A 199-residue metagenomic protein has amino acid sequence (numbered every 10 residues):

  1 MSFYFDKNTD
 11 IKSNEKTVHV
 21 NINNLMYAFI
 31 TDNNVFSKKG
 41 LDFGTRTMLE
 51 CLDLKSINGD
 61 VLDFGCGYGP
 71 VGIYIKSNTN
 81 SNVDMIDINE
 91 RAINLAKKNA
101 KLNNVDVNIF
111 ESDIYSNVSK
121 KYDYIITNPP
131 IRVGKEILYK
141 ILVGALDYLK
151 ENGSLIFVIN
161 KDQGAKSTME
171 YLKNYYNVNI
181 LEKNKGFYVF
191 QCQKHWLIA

Functional and structural regions predicted by a protein language model:
M1-N23, N34: N-terminal auxiliary segments of SAM/dcSAM-dependent transferases
D32-L49: Conserved SAM-binding loop and adjacent beta-strand
G44-T127: Conserved SAM/SAH cofactor-binding pocket of Class I
M85, F157, L181: Conserved SAM-binding loop
Y139-E151: A short glycine-rich, Lys/Arg-flanked "PGG" loop and its adjoining helix->strand segment in the class I
N152-I159: Conserved beta-strand signature within the Rossmann-like core of class I S-adenosyl-L-methionine
N160-Y176: Conserved class I S-adenosyl-L-methionine
K183-A199: Core SAM-dependent methyltransferase catalytic element
